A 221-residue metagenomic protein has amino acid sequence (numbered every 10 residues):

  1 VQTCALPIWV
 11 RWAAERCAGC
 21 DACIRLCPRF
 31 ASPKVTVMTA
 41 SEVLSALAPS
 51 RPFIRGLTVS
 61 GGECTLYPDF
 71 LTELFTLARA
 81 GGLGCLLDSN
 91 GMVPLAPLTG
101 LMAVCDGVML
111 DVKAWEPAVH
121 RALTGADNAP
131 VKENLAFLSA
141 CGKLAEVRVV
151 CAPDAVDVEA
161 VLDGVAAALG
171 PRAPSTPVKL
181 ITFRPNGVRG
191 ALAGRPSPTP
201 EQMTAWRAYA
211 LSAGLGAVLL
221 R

Functional and structural regions predicted by a protein language model:
Q2-L6: Short, small-residue-biased leader/transition segments that mark boundaries at the very start of proteins
P7-R25, R29-L57: Conserved alpha-helical substructure of the radical SAM core
R11, D21, T72, K132 (+2 more regions): Residue-level marker for well-ordered alpha-helical positions
V35, L86, E146, V218-L219: A local structural micro-motif
S41-G61, T65-G194: Conserved AdoMet/S-adenosylmethionine-binding subsite of the radical SAM
G142-L144, Q202-R221: C-terminal accessory region of radical SAM enzymes
L192-Q202: Short, flexible active-site recognition loops that position polar ligands and cofactors
